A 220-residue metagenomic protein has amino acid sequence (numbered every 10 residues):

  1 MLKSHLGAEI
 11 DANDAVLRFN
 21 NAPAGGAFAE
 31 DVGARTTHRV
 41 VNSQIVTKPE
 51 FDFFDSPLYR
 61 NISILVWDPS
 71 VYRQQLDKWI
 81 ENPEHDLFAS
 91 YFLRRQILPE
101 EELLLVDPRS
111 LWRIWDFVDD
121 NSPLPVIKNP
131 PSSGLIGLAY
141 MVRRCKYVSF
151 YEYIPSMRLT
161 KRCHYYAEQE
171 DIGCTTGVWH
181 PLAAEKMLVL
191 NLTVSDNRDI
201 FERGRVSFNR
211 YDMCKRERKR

Functional and structural regions predicted by a protein language model:
M1-R220: Metal-ion/cofactor- or nucleotide/acyl-coenzyme-handling active-site neighborhoods
